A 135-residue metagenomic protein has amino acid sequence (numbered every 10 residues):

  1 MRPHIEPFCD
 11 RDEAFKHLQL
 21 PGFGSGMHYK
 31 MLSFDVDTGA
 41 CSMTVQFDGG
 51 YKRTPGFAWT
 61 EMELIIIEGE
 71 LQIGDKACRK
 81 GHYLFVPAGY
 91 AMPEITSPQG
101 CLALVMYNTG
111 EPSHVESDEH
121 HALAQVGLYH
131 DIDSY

Functional and structural regions predicted by a protein language model:
M1-G39, E119-Y135: A short, N-terminal "cap"/entry segment at the start of jelly-roll beta-barrel domains of the cupin/DSBH fold
G24-A58, Q72, P87-A91: Conserved short histidine dyad/triad with adjacent acidic residue
M27, A77, A88-S117: Ligand-binding loop in jelly-roll beta-barrel domains
S33, I65, F85, I95-T96: Well-ordered beta-strand positions
S42-F47, I65-G69, L102-V105: Short, well-ordered beta-strand segments in beta-rich or mixed alpha/beta enzyme and ligand-binding folds
R53-H82: A short beta-strand-loop-beta hairpin characteristic of the jelly-roll/cupin
H82-L84, A103, H121-A122: Glycine-rich, phosphate-binding/catalytic loops in enzymes
V86-P87, Q125: Short amphipathic alpha-helical linker/capping segments at the junctions of internal repeats and modular domains
